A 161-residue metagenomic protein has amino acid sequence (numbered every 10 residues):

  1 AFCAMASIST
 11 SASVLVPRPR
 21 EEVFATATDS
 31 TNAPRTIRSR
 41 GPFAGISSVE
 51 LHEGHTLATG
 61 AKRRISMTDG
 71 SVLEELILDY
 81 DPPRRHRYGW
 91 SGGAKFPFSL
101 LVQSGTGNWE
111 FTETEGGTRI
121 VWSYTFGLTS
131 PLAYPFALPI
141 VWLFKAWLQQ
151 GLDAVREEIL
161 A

Functional and structural regions predicted by a protein language model:
F2-H55: Hydrophobic ligand-binding cavity/cleft-lining segments
A6-I8, L57, D69, Q103 (+1 more regions): Residue-level preference for beta-strand/loop junctions
S9-S11, S71-E75, Q103-G107: Short, surface-exposed coil-to-beta transition loops
V14, I65, Y88-W90, W109 (+1 more regions): Preference for bulky hydrophobic residues occupying beta-strand positions in well-ordered beta-sheet regions
P17-E21, L78-R85, E110-R119, E157-L160: A short, structured loop/turn motif at beta-sheet edges
T28-T31, F144, L148-L160: Short amphipathic alpha-helical signal-transduction/dimerization elements
P34-R35, G45-L100, A154-A161: Glycine-rich portal/gate segments that line the openings of hydrophobic small-molecule binding cavities
A94-A146: Beta-strand/loop substructures that line and gate deep hydrophobic ligand-binding cavities in soluble
